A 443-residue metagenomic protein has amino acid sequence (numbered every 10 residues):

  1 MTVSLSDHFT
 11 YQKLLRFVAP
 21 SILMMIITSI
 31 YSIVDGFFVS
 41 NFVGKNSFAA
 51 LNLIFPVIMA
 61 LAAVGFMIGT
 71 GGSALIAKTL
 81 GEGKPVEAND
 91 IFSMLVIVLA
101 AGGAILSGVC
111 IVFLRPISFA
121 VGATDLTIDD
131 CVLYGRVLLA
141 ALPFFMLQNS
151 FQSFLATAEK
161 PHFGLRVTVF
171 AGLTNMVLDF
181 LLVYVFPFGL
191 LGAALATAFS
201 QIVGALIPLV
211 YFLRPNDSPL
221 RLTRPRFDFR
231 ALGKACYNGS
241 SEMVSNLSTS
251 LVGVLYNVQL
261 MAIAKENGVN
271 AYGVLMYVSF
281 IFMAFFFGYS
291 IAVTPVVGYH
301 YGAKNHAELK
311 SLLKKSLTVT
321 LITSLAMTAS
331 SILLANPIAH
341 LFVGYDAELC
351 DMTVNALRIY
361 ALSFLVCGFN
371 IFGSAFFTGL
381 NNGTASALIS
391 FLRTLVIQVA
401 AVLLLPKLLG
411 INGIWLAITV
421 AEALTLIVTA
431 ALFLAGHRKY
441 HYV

Functional and structural regions predicted by a protein language model:
M1-V18, I76-A141, V185-S240, V297-S363 (+1 more regions): Short alpha-helical transmembrane segments in multi-pass integral membrane proteins
S6-V43, P56-G71, L75, T79 (+5 more regions): N-terminal transmembrane alpha-helices
R16-D35, V137, A171, S200-G204 (+4 more regions): Transmembrane helical elements of multi-pass membrane transporters/channels
S21, M25, F37, N41 (+17 more regions): Transmembrane alpha-helix boundary and packing residues in multipass membrane permease domains and related
I30-F48, S118-D125, L181-F188, S250-Y277 (+4 more regions): Helix-terminus/linker motif at the lipid-water interface of multi-pass membrane proteins
G36, K45-F48, P85, L114 (+6 more regions): Membrane-helix interface/capping residues of multi-pass secondary transporters
F48-G108, F145-G164, A271-A335, C367-I389: Small-residue-rich hydrophobic transmembrane alpha-helices
G69, V137-A156, V167-N175, A193-L206 (+5 more regions): Short runs within selected transmembrane alpha-helices of multi-pass transporters and secretion channels
